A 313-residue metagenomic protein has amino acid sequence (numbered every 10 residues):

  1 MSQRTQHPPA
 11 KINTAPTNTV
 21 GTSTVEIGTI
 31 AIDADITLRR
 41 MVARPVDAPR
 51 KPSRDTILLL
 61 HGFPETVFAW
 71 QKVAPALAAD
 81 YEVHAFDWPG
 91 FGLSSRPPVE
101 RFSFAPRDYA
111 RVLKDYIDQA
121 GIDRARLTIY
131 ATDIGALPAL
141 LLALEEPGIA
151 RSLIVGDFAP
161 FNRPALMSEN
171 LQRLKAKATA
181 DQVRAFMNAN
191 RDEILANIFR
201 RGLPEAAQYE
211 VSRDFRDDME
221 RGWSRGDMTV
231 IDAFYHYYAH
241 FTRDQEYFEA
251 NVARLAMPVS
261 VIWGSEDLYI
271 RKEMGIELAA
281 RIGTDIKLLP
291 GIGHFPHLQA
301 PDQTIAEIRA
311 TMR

Functional and structural regions predicted by a protein language model:
S2-T14, N18-T29, A34-R40, R44-T56 (+6 more regions): Flexible "cap/lid" subdomain of the alpha/beta-hydrolase fold that forms the substrate-access gate
L59-G62, A85: Structural cue for short, hydrophobic secondary-structure segments
G62-E65, D133: Active-site glycine-rich loops that stabilize anionic/oxyanionic intermediates across multiple enzyme folds
P64-K72, V83: Serine-hydrolase catalytic-loop signature spanning alpha/beta hydrolases and amidase-signature enzymes
F68, E273, D302: A conserved mid-protein helix/loop that constitutes part of the nucleotide-sugar donor-binding site
A69, W88-F91: Recognition helices and adjacent regulatory flanks at domain boundaries
I292-I305: Catalytic histidine-centered segment of alpha/beta-hydrolase-like enzymes
